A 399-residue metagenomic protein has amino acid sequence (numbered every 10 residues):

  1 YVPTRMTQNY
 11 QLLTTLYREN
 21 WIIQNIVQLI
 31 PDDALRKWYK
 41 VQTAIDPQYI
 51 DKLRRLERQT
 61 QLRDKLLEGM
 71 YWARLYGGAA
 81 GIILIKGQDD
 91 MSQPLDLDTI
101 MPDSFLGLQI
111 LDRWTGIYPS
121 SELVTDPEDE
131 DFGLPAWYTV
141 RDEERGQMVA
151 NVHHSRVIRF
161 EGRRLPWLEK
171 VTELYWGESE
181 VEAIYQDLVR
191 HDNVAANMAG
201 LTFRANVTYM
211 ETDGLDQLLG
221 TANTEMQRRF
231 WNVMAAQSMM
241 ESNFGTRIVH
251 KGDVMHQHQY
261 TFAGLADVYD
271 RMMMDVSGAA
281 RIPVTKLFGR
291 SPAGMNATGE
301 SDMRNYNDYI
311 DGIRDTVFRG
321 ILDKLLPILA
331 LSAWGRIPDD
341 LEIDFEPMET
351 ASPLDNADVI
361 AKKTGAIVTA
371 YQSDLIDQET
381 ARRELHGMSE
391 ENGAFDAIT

Functional and structural regions predicted by a protein language model:
T4-E173, R336: Structured, mid-chain assembly/scaffold modules that mediate subunit interfaces within large macromolecular complexes
W21-P31, Y71-A80, E182-A205, G278 (+1 more regions): Short, hydrophobic/amphipathic alpha-helical patches that form generic packing surfaces within helical domains
I26, I30-D33, L56, T60 (+8 more regions): Generic structural signal for hydrophobic core residues of well-folded globular domains
T43-I50, L56-R63, E178-L188, G220-E225 (+3 more regions): Generic detection of long, well-ordered alpha-helical segments
L62-L84, L219, Q227-M234, H258-A361 (+1 more regions): C-terminal amphipathic alpha-helical
N151-S301, M348, S352: Extended, charged amphipathic alpha-helical segments
L385-T399: Long, highly charged low-complexity segments enriched in Glu/Asp and Lys/Arg with interspersed Ser/Thr
